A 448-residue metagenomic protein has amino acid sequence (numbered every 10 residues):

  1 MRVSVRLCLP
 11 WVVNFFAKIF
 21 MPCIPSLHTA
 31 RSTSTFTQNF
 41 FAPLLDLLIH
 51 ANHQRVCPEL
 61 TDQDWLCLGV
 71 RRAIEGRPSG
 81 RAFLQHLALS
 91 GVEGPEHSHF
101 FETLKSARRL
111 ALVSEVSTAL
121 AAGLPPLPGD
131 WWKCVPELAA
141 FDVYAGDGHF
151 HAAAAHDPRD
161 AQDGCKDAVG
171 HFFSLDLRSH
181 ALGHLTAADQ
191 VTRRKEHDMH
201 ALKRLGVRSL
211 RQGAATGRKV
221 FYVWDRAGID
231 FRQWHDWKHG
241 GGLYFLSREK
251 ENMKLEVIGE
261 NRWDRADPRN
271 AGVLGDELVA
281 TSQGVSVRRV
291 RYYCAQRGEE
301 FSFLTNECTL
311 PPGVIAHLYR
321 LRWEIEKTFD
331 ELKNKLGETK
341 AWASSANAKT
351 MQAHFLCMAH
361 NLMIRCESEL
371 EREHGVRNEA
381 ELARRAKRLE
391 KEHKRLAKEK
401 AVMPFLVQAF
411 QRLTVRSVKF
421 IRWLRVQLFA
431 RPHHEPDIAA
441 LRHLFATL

Functional and structural regions predicted by a protein language model:
V12-A51, V56-E59, V135, I258 (+3 more regions): A short, flexible helix-boundary coil/loop motif
L68, F83-L84, P95-F101, V143-H151 (+8 more regions): Short, conserved catalytic/metal-binding motifs centered on acidic residues
I74-L89: Short, charged amphipathic recognition helices of the HTH superfamily and cognate SANT/SANTA-like modules
F101-L177: Active-site-proximal, Lys/Arg-enriched surface segment that forms a nucleic-acid-binding/basic interface patch
V116, A187-E299: An internal, acidic/charged active-site-proximal segment that coordinates divalent cations and/or engages
I315-A343: Short amphipathic alpha-helical "interface-anchor" segments enriched in bulky aromatics
A343-E367: Basic, amphipathic alpha-helical segments enriched in Lys/Arg and hydrophobic/aromatic residues
